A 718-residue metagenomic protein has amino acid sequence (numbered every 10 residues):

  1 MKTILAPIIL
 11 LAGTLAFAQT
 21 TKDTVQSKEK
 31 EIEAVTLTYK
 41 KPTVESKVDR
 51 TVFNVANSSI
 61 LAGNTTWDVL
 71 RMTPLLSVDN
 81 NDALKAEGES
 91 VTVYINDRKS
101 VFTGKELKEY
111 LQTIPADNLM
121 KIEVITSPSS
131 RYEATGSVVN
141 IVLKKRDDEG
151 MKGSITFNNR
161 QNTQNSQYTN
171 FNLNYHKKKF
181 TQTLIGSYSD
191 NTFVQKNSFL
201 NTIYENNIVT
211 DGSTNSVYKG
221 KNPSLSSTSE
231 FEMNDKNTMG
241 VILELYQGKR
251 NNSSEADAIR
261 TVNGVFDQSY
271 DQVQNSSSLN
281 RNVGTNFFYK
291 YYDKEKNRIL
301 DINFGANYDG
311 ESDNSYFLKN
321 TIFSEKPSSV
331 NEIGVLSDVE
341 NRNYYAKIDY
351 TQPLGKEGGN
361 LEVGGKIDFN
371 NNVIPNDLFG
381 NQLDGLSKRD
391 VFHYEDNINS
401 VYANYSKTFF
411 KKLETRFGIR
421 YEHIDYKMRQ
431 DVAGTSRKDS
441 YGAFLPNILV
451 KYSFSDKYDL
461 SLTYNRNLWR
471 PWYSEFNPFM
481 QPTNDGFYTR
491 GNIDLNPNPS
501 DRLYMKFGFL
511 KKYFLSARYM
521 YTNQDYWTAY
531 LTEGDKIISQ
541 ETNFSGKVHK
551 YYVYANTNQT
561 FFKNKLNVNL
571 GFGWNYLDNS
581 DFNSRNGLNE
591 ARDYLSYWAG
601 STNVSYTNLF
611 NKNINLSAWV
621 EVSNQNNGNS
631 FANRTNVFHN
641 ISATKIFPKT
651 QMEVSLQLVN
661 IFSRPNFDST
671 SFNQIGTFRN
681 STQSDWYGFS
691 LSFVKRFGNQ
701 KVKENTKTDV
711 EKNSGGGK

Functional and structural regions predicted by a protein language model:
T20-S59, D79-N81, G88-S90, E123-I125 (+1 more regions): Short, acidic, small-residue-rich periplasmic hinge/interaction motif at the N-terminus of Gram-negative outer-membrane
A34, T66-V69, L107-E109, E123-V124 (+2 more regions): N-terminal periplasmic accessory domains that precede and gate Gram-negative outer-membrane beta-barrel machines
W67-T103: Extracytoplasmic beta-strand/coil segments of soluble accessory domains associated with Gram-negative outer-membrane
M72, S100-T126: Short acidic/polar hinge/loop motifs at secondary-structure boundaries that mediate gating or recognition
S137, V142-F157, K196, L200 (+10 more regions): Surface-exposed extracellular loop regions of Gram-negative outer-membrane beta-barrel proteins
Q164-T192, N207-S254, V283, I448 (+2 more regions): Transmembrane beta-barrel wall of Gram-negative outer-membrane proteins
S224-G248, Q274-Q430, S453-K457, Y513-S516 (+2 more regions): Face-selective signature of the C-terminal outer-membrane beta-barrel domain
F392-Y394, L468-A517, Y521, S539-Y552 (+1 more regions): Outer-membrane beta-barrel signature, preferentially recognizing the C-terminal barrel domain of Gram-negative
